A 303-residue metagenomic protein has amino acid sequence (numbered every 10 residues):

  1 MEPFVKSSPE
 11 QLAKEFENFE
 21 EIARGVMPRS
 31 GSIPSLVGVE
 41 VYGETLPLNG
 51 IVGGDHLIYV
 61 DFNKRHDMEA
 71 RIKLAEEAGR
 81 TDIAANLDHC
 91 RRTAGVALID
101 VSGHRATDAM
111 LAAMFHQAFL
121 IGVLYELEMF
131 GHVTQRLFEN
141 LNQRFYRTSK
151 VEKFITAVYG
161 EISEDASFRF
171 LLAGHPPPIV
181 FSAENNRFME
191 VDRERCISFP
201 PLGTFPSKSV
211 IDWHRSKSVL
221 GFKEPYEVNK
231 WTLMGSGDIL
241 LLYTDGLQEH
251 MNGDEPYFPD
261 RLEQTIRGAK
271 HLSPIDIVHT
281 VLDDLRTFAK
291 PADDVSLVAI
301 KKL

Functional and structural regions predicted by a protein language model:
M1-V39, L46-A97, S102-R105, L120-L303: Conserved subregion of the PPM/PP2C metallophosphatase catalytic domain
H104-A112, H116: Conserved long alpha-helical elements within nucleotide-processing catalytic cores of c-di-GMP signaling and class III
